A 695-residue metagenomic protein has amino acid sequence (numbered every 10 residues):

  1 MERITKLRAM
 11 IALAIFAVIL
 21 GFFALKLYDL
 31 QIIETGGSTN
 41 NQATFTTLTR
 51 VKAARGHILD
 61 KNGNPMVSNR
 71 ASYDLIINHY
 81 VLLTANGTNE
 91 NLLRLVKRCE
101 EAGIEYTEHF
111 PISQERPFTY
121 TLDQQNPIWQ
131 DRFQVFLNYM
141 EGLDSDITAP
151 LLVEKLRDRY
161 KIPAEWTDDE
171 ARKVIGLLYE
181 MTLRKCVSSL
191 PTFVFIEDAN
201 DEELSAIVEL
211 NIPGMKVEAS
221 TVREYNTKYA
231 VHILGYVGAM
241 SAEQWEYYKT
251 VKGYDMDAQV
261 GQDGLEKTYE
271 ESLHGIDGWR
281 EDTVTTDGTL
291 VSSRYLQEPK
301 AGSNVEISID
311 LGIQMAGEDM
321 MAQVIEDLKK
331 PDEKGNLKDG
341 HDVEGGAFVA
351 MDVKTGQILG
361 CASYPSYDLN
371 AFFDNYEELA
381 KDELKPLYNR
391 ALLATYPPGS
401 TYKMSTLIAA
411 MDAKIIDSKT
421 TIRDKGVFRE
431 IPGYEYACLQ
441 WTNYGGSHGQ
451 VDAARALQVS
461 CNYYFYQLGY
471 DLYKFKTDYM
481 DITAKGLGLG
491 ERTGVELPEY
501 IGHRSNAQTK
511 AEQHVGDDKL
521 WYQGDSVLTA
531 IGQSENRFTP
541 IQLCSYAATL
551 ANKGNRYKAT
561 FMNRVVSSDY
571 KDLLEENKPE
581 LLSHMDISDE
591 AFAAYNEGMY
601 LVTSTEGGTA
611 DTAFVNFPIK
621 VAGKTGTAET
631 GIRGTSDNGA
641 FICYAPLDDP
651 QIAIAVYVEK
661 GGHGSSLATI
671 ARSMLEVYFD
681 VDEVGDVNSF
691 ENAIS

Functional and structural regions predicted by a protein language model:
M1-E298, D327, E333-A347, V353 (+3 more regions): Membrane-proximal periplasmic segments of bacterial cell-envelope enzymes, especially penicillin-binding proteins
V67, Y73, T283-K300, I309 (+5 more regions): Beta-lactam-recognizing serine transpeptidase/beta-lactamase-like catalytic domain environment
N89-K97, D201, S205, E209 (+19 more regions): Solvent-exposed, polar/charged alpha-helical surfaces in well-ordered, non-transmembrane soluble domains, broadly
T192-V194, I307, L311: Outer-membrane beta-barrel proteins
M320-D332, K414, T603: Structural motif corresponding to the C-terminal cap of alpha-helices
V658-G661: Ligand-site clamp/hinge motif
D680-N688: Flexible helix-coil linker/hinge segments at domain or subdomain boundaries
